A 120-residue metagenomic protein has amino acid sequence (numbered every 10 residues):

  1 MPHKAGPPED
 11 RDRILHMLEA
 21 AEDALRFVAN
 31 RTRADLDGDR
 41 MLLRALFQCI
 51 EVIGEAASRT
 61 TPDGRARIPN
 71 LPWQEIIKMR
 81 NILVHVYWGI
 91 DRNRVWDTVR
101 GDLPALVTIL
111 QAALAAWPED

Functional and structural regions predicted by a protein language model:
M1-D120: Solvent-exposed interaction patches of small proteins and small membrane subunits
